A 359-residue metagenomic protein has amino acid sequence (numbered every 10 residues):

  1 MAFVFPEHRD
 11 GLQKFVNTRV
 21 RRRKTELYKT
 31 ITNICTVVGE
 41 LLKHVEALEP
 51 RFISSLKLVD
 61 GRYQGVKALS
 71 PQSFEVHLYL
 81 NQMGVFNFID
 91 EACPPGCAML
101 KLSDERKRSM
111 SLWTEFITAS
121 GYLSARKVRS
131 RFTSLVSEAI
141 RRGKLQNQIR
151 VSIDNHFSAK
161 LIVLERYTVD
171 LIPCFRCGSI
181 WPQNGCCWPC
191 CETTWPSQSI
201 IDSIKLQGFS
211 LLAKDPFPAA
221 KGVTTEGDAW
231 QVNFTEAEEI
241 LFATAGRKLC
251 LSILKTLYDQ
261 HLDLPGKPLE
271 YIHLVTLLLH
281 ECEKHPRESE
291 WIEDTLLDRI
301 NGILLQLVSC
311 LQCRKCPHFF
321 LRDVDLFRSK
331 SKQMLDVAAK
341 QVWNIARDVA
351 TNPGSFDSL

Functional and structural regions predicted by a protein language model:
M1-F74, L78-S134, E138-R141: N-terminal regions immediately upstream of nucleotidyltransferase
M1-V20, N33-I53, L262-P265, H285-L359: Terminal (often C-terminal) interaction modules
F3-F5, F15, F52, F74 (+12 more regions): Phenylalanine-focused residue identity feature
L27-T30, I34, N233-A237, Q341-N344: Charged, low-complexity, helix-prone segments enriched in Lys/Glu/Asp/Gln
S54-G61, L145-F157, H318-D325: Acidic carboxylate-rich catalytic motifs and surrounding loops in phosphoryl-/glycosyl-chemistry enzymes
V66-K67, S103-Q312: Catalytic cores of NTP-dependent nucleotidyl/adenyl transfer enzymes across multiple folds
